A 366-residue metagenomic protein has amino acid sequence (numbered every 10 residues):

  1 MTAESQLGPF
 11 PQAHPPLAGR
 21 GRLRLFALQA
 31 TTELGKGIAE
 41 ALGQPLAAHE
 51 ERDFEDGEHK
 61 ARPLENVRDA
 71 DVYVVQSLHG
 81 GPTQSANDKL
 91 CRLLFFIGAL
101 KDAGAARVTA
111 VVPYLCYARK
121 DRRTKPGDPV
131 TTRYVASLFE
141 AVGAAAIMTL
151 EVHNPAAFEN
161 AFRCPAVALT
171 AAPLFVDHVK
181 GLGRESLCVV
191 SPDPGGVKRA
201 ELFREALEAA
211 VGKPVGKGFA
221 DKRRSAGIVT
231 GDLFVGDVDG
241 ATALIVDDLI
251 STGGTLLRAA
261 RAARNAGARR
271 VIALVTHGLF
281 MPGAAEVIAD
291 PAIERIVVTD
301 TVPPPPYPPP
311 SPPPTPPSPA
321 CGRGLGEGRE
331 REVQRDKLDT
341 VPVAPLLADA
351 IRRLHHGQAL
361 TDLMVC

Functional and structural regions predicted by a protein language model:
M1-C366: PRPP-associated nucleotide enzymes
